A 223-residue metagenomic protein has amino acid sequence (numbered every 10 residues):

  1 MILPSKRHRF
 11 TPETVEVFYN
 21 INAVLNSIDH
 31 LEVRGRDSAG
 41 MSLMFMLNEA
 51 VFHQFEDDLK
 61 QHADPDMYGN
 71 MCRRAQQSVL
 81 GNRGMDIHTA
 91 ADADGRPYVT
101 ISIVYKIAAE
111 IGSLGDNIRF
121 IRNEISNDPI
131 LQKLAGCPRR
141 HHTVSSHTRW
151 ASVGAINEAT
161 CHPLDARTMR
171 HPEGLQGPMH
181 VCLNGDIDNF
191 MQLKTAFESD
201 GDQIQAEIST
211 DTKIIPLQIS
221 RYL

Functional and structural regions predicted by a protein language model:
M1-L223: Conserved short alpha-helical segments that host acidic/polar catalytic motifs at enzyme active sites
